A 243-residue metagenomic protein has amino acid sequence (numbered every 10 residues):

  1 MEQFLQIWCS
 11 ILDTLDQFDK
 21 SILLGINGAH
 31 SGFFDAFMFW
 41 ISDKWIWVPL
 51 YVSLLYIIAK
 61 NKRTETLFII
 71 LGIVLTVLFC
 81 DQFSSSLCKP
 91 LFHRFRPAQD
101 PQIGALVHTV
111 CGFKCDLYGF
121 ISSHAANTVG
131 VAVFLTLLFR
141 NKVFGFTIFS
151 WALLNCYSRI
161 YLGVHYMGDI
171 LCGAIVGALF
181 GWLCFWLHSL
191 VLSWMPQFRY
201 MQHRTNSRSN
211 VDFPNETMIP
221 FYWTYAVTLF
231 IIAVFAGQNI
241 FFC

Functional and structural regions predicted by a protein language model:
M1-L50, S84-K114, M201-H203, G237-F242: N-terminal transmembrane-helix/juxtamembrane module of multi-pass inner/ER membrane proteins
D43-W45, N61-T64, F139-V143: Transmembrane helix interruption/hinge and helix-loop junction motifs
V48, I70-L78, Q82, I170 (+2 more regions): Alpha-helical transmembrane spans of integral membrane proteins, capturing the lipid-embedded, hydrophobic core of TM
L50-I58, V74-L78, Y222-G237: Hydrophobic core of alpha-helical transmembrane segments in multi-pass integral membrane proteins
L50-K60, T128-T136: Hydrophobic, aromatic-rich transmembrane alpha-helices and their immediate juxtamembrane boundary segments
L54, F79, F83-C88, F180-L192: Alpha-helical membrane-inserting segments
L55-F83, G145-T147: Interfacial segments of alpha-helical transmembrane regions
H108-C243: Membrane-embedded catalytic cores of phosphoryl/pyrophosphoryl-handling enzymes
